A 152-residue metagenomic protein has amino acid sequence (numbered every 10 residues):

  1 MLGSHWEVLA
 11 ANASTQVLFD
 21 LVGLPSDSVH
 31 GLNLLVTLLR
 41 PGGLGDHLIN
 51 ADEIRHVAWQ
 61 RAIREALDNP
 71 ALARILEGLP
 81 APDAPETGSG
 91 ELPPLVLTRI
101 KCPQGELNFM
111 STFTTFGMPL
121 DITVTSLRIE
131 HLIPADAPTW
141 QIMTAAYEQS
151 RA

Functional and structural regions predicted by a protein language model:
L2-P85, K101, P134: PAS-family sensory domains
E65, P82-A152: Amphipathic alpha-helical interface segments
